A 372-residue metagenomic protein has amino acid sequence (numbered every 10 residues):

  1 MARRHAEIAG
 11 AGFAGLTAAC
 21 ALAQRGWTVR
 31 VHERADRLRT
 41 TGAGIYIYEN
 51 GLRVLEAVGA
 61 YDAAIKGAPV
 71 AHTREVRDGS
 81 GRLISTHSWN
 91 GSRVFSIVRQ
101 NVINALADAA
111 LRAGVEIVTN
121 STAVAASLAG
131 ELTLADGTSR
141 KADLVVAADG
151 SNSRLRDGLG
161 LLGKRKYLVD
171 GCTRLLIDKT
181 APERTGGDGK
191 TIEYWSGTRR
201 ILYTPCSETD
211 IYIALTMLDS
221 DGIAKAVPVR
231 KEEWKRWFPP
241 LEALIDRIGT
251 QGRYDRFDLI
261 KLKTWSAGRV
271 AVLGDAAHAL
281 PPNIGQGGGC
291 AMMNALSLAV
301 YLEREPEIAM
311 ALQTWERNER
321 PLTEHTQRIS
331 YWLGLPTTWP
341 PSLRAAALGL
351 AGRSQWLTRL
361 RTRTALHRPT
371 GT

Functional and structural regions predicted by a protein language model:
M1-R4, T73, G81, I284-G285 (+1 more regions): C-terminal helical "tail/cap" subdomain of flavin- and related membrane-associated enzymes
A2-A6, A23, Y48-L159, G163-T180 (+3 more regions): Conserved N-terminal helical subregion
A9-Q24, H32-A35, V146-A147, Q251-W332 (+1 more regions): Conserved mid-domain beta->alpha element of the FAD-binding
V29: Short beta-strand element of Class I
D36-V54: Conserved N-terminal glycine-rich FAD pyrophosphate-binding loop of Rossmann-like flavoproteins
S153, C172-R174, R199-L202, A277-H278: Histidine-centered metal-chelating micro-motifs
G189-G222: Active-site substrate-recognition segment that forms the wall of the catalytic cavity or substrate channel
G222-R253, I308: Flavin-binding catalytic cores
